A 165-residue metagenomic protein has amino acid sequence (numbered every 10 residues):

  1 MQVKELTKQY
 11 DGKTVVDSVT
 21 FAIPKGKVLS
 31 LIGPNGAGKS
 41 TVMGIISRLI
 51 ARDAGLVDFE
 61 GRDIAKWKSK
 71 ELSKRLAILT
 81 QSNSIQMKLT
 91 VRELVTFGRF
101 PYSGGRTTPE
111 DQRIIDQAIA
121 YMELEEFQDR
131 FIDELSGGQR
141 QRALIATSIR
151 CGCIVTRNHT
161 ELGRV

Functional and structural regions predicted by a protein language model:
M1, V16-S18: Conserved structural motif at the start of ABC-family nucleotide-binding domains
I32-P34: The feature captures the beta-strand-to-loop junction immediately N-terminal to the Walker
S47: Helix-to-loop junction immediately C-terminal to a conserved catalytic motif
G55-D63: Conserved ABC transporter NBD signature motif
D63-A77, S82, G105-T108, Q112: ABC ATPase NBD coupling module
M87, Q128-D129: Signature (C-motif/LSGGQ) region and adjacent switch/coupling loops of ABC-type ATPase nucleotide-binding domains
T96, P109-F127: Conserved ABC ATPase "signature" region
T107, F131-L135, Q139: Conserved ABC ATPase signature
